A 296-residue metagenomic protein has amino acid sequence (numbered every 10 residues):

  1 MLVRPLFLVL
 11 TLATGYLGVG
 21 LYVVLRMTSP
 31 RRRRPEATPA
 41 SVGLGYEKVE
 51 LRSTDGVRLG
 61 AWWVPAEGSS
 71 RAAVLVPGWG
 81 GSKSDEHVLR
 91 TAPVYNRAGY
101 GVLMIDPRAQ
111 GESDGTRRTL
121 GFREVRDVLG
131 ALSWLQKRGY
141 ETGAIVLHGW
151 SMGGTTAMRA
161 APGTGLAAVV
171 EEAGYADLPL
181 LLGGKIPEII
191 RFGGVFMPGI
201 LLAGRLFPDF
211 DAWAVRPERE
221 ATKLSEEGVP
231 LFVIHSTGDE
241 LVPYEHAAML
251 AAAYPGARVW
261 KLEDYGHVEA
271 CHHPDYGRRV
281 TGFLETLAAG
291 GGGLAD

Functional and structural regions predicted by a protein language model:
R4-R52, W62: An N-terminal hydrophobic leader/cap segment in hydrolases
S70-G78: Short beta-strand element of the alpha/beta-hydrolase
A92-D114: Conserved alpha/beta-hydrolase
R118-G139: Alpha/beta-hydrolase active-site loop
R159-W213, E269: Hydrolase active-site cap/lid region
L224-E227, V233-H235, D239: Short beta-strand/loop motif that positions the catalytic acidic residue of the alpha/beta-hydrolase fold
E240-H246: Conserved alpha/beta-hydrolase "acid-adjacent" motif
Y265-G277: Catalytic histidine-centered segment of alpha/beta-hydrolase-like enzymes
